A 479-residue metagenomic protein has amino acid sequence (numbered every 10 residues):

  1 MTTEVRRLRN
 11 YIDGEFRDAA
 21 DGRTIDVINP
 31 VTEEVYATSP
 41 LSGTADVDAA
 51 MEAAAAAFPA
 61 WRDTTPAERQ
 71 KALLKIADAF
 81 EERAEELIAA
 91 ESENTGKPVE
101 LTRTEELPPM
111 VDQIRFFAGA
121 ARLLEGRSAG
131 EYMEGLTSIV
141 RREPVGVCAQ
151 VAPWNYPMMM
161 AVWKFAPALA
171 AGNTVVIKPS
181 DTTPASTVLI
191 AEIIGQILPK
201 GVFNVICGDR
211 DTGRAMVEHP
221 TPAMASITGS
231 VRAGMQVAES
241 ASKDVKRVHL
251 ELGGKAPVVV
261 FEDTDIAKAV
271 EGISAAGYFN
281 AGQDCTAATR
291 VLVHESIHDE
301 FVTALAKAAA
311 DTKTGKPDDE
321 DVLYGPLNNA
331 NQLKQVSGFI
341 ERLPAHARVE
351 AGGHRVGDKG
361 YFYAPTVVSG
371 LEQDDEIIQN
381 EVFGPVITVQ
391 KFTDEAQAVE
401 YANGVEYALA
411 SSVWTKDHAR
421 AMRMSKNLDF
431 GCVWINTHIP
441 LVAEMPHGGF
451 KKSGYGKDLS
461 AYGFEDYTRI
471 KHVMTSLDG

Functional and structural regions predicted by a protein language model:
M1-V31: Hydrophobic face of amphipathic alpha-helices that form TPR/SEL1-like repeat modules and related alpha-solenoid
T32-T38, P222, V259, K313 (+2 more regions): Conserved C-terminal structural/oligomerization subdomain of aldehyde/semialdehyde dehydrogenase
E33, R69, E91, I114 (+9 more regions): Residue-level signal for inorganic ion chemistry
E34-L124: Glycine-rich loop-to-alpha-helix module at the N-terminal edge of alpha/beta enzyme cores
Y36-S42, A57-D63, Q150, V258-F261 (+5 more regions): Short, well-ordered beta-strand elements within core beta-sheets of diverse protein domains
F58, R62, A77-A84, I88 (+18 more regions): Structural signal for hydrophobic packing residues in well-ordered secondary-structure cores of soluble enzyme domains
G126-K268, F392: Rossmann-like NAD(P) dinucleotide-binding subdomain of oxidoreductase/dehydrogenase enzymes
R232-E372, A396, I435: ALDH superfamily catalytic-core signature
